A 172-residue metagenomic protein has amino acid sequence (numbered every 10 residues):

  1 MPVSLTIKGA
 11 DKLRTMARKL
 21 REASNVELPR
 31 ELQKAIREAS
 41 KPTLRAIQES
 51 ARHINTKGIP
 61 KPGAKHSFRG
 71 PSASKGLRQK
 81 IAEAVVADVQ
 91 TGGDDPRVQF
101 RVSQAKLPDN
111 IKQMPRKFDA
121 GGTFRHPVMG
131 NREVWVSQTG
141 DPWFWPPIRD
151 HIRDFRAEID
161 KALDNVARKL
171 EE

Functional and structural regions predicted by a protein language model:
M1-R101, A105, D109, R116-E172: Short, Lys/Arg-rich flexible segments
